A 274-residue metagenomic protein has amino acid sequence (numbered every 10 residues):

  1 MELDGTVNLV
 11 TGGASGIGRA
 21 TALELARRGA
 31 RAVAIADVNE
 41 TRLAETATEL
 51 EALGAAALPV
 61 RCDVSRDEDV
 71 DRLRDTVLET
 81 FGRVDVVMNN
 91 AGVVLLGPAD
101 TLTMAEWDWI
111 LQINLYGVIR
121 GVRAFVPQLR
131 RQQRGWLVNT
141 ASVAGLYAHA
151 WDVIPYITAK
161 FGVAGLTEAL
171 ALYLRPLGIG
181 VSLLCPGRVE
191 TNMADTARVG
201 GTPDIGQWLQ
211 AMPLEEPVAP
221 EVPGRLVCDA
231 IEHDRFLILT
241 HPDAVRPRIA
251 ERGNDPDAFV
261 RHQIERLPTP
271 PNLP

Functional and structural regions predicted by a protein language model:
E2-A34: Canonical Rossmann dinucleotide-binding motif of NAD(H)/NADP(H)-dependent dehydrogenases/reductases, specifically
A30-E45: Conserved glycine-rich Rossmann-like NAD(P)H-binding loop of the short-chain dehydrogenase/reductase
E40-T41, R61-R72, M104: The beta1-alpha1 cofactor-binding region of Rossmann-like NAD(H)/NADP(H)-dependent oxidoreductases
P98-A99, T103-D108: Substrate-binding pocket helix/loop in short-chain dehydrogenase/reductase
V122, A159: Active-site helix of classical SDR
S142: Residue(s) in the substrate-gating loop at a strand-loop-helix junction that position the organic substrate next
Y173-P242: SDR active-site lid
